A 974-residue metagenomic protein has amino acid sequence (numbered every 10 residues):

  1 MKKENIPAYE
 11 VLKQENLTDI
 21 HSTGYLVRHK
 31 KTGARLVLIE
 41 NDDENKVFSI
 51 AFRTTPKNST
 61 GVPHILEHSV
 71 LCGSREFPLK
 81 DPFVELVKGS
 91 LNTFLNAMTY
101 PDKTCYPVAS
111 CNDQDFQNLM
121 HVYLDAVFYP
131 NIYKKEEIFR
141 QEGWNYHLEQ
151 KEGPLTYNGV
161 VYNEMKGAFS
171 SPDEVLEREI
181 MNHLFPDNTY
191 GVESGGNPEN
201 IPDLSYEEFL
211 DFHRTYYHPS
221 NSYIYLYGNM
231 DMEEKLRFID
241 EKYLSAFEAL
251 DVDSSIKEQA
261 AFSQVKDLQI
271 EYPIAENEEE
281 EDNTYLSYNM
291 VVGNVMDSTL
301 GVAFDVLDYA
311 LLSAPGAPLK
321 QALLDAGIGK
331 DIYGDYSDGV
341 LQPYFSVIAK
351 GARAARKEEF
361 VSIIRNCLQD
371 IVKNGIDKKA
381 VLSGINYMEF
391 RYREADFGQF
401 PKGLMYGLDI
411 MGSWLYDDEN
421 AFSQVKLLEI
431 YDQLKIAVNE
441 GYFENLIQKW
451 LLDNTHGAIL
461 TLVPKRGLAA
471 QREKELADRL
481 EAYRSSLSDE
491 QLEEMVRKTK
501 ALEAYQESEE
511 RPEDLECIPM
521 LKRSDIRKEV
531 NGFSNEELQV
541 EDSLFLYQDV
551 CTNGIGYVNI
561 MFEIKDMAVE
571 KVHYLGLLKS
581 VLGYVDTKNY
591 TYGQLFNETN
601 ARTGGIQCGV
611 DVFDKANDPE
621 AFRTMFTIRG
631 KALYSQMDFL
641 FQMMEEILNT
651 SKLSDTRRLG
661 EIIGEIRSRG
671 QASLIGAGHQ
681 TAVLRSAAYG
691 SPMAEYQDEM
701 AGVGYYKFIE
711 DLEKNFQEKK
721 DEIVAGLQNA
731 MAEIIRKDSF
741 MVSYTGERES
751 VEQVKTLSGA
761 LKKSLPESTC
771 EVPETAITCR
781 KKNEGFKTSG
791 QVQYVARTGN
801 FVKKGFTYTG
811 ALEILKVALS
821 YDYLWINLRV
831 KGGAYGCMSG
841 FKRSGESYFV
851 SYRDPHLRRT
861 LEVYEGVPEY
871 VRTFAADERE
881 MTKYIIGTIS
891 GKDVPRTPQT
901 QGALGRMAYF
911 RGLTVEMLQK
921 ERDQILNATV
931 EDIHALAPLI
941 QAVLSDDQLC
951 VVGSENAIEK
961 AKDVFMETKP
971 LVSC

Functional and structural regions predicted by a protein language model:
M1-V47: Non-catalytic terminal extensions that flank enzyme cores
E40-D42, S49-A51, Y162, K166 (+11 more regions): His/Glu-based metal-binding/catalytic segments typifying zinc-dependent metallopeptidases
N45-T55, D81-Y129, E136-H147, E174-E199 (+11 more regions): M16 family metallopeptidases and their MPP-like homologs
V62, L66-V70, L578: Active-site His/Glu-centered metal-binding helix of metallohydrolases
F94, L210-R214, P273-E276, L319 (+11 more regions): Generic recognition of flexible, low-complexity loop/linker segments
H147-N221, Y225-Y243, F247-A275, E280-D282 (+1 more regions): Hydrophobic, small-residue-rich alpha-helical packing segments that form membrane-like cores
N158, L210-K242, I723-S758, S945-D946: Non-catalytic, conformational "gating/processing" segments within enzyme and secreted inhibitor domains
D211-H213, Y223, M232-D251, N374 (+2 more regions): Extended, regular secondary-structure scaffolds
